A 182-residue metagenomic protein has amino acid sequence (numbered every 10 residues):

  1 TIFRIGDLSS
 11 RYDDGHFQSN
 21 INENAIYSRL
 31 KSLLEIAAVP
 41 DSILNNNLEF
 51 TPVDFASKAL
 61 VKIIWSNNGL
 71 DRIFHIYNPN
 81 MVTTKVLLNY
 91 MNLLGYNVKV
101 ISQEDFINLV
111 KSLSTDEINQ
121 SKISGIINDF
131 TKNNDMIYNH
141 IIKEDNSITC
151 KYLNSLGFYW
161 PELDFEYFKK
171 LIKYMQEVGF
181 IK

Functional and structural regions predicted by a protein language model:
T1-L48, V53-K58, K62-I64, Y90-M91: NAD(P)-dependent short-chain dehydrogenase/reductase
Y12-Q18, A38-E49, G69-H75, K132-N134 (+1 more regions): Glycine- and acidic
N22, N46-E49, V53, N80 (+2 more regions): Aromatic-acidic/polar surface patches that form glycan- and anion
N47-D71, G157, M175, G179-K182: Conserved, well-structured beta-alpha core segment at the onset of a catalytic domain
D54, K58, K85, S147 (+1 more regions): A structural signal for well-ordered alpha-helical segments within the folded catalytic domains of diverse enzymes
I63-N133, K151, M175-V178: Mid/C-terminal beta-alpha module of Rossmann-like enzyme folds, strongest in SDR-family dehydrogenases/epimerases
N139-K182: Amphipathic terminal alpha-helices
